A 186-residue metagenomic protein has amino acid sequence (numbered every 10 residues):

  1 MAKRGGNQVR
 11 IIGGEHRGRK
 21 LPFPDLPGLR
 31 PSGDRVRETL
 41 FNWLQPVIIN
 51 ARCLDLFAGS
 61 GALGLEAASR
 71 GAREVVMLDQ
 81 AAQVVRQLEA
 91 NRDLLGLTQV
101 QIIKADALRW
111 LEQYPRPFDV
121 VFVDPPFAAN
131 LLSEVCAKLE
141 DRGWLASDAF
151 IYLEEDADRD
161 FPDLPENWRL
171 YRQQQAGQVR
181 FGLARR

Functional and structural regions predicted by a protein language model:
M1-R186: Class I S-adenosyl-L-methionine-dependent methyltransferase catalytic core
